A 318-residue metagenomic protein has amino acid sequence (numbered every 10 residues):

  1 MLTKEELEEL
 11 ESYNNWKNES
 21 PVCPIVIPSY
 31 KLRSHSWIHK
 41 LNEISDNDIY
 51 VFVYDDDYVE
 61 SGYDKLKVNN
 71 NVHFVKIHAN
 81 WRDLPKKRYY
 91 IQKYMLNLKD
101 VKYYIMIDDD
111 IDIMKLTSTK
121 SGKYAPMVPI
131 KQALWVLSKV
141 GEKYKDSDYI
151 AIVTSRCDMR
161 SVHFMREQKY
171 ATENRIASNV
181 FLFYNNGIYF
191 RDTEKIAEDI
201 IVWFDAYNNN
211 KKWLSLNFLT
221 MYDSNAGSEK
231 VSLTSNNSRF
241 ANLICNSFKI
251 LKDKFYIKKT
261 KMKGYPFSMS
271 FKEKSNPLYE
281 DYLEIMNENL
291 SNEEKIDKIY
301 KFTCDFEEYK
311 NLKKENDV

Functional and structural regions predicted by a protein language model:
M1-C23, K31-R33, E194-I196, I200-V318: C-terminal catalytic/acceptor-binding lobe
W16-S20, L32, W37-I49: Short, acidic, metal-binding catalytic loop of nucleotide-sugar glycosyltransferases
I27-L32, V53-D56: Structural motif
K31-L32, D83, D110-D112, S155-M159 (+2 more regions): Short, solvent-exposed loop/turn segments at secondary-structure junctions
H35-K40, S61, G122-V140, N237-S247: Well-ordered, non-membrane alpha-helical segments in soluble/globular domains
V53-I107, D112-V128: Active-site-proximal specificity loops/subdomain of glycosyltransferases
Y103-D108, D148-V153, W213-N217: A structural signal for short, well-ordered beta-strand segments and their strand-loop junctions that often border
M114-N208: Conserved catalytic core of nucleotide-sugar-dependent glycosyltransferases
